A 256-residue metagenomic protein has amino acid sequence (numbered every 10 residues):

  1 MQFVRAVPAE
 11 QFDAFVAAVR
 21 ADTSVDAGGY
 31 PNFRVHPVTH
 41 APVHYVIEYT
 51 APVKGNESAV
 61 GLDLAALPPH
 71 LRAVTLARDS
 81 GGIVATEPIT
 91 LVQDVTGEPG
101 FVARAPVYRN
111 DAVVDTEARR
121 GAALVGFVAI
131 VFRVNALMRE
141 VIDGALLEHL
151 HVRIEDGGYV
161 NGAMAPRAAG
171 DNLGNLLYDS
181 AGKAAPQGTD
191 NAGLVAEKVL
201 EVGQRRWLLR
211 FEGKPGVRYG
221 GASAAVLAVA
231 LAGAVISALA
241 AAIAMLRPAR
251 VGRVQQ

Functional and structural regions predicted by a protein language model:
Q2-F211: Intrinsically disordered, low-complexity polar/acidic regions
D190-Q256: N-terminal membrane insertion elements
